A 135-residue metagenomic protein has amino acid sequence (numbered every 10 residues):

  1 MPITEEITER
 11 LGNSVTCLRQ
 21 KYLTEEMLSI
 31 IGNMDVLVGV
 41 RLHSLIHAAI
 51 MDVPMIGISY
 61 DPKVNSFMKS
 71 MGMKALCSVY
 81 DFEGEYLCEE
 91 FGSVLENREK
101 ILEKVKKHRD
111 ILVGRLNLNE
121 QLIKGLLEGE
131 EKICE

Functional and structural regions predicted by a protein language model:
M1-E135: Active-site anion-handling motifs in enzyme catalytic cores
